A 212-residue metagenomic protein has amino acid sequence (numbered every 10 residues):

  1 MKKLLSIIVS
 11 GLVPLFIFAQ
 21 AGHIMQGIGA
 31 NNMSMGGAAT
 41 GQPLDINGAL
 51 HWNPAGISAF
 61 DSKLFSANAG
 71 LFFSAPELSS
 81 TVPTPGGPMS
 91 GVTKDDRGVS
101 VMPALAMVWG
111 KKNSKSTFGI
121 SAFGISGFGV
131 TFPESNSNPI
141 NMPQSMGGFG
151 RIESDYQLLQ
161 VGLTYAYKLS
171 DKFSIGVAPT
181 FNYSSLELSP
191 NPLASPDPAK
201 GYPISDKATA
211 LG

Functional and structural regions predicted by a protein language model:
M1, A19-Q20: Absolute protein N-terminus
K2-S10: Sec-dependent signal peptide recognition, specifically the positively charged N-region followed immediately by
G11-L12, S62: Repetitive helical segments and hydrophobic/amphipathic motifs
V13-A19: Sec/Tat signal peptide C-region and signal peptidase I cleavage site
Q20-G212: Subset of outer-membrane beta-barrel
